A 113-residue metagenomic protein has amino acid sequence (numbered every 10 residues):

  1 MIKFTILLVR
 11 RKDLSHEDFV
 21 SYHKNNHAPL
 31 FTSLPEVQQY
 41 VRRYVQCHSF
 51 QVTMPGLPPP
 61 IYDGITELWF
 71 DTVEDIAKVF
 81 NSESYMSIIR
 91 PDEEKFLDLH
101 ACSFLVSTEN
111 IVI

Functional and structural regions predicted by a protein language model:
M1-I113: Macromolecular interaction modules
